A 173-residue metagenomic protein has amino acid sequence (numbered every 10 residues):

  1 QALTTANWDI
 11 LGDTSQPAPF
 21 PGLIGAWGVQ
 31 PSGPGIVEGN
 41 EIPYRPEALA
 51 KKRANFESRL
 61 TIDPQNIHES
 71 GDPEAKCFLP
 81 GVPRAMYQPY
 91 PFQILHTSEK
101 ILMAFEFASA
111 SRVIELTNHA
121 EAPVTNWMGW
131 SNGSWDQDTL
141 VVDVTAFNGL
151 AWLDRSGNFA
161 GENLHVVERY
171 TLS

Functional and structural regions predicted by a protein language model:
Q1-S173: PEST-like low-complexity, intrinsically disordered acidic/proline/serine-rich tracts that flank trafficking/processing
